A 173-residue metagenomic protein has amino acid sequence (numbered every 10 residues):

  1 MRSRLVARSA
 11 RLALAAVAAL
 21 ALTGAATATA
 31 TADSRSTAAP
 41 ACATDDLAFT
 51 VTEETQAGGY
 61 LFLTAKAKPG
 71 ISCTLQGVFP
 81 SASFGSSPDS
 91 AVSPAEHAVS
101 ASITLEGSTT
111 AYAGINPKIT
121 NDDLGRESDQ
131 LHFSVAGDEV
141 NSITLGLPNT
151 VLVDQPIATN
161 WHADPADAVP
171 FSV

Functional and structural regions predicted by a protein language model:
M1-D33: Secretory targeting and sorting signals
D33-T55, P165-A168: Low-complexity, acidic Ser/Thr/Pro/Gly-rich terminal tails and inter-domain linkers that flank the onset of structured
D46-G85: Short, surface-exposed binding/anchoring microloops in extracellular/periplasmic proteins
G58-Y60, K68, A98-S100, T110 (+1 more regions): Extracytoplasmic
G70, T104-T109, A136-N141: A short, structured loop/turn motif at beta-sheet edges
A82-P94, V140-S142: Short aromatic-acidic-glycine turn motif
P94-T120: Intrinsically disordered, low-complexity Pro/Gly/Ser/Thr-rich segments with frequent PxxP/GP/PP motifs and embedded
I119-P170: Terminal connector regions
